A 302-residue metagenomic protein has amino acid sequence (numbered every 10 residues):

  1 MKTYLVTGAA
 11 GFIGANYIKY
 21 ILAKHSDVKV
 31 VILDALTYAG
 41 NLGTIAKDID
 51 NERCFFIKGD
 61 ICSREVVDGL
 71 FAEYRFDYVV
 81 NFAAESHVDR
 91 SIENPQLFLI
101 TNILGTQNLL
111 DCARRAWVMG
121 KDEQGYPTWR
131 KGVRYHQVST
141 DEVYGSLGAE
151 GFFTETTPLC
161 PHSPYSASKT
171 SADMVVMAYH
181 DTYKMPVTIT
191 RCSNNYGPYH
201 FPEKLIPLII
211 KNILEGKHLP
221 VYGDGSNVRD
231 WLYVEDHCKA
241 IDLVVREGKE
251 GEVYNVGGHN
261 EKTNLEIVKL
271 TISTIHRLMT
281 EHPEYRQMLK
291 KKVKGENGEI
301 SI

Functional and structural regions predicted by a protein language model:
M1-N195, E235, T274: N-terminal Rossmann-like NAD(P)+-binding domain of SDR-like oxidoreductases, especially those catalyzing
T3-Y4, Y17-Y20, K24, V30 (+3 more regions): C-terminal substrate-binding subdomain of Rossmann-fold SDR/epimerase-dehydratase oxidoreductases
L36, N194-G197, N227-V228, G258: Short histidine/acidic/glycine/proline-rich micro-motifs that form metal- and phosphate-coordinating active-site loops
T37, F201, L205, T263: Short acidic-hydrophobic sequence patches enriched in Asp/Glu that either
D48, P202-I210: A glycine/serine/threonine-rich, flexible loop-to-helix segment that serves as the NAD(P) cofactor-binding "lid"
P95, T190, P202-E203, G248: Active-site loop immediately N-terminal to the catalytic Tyr-X3-Lys motif of short-chain dehydrogenase/reductase
L147-G148, P198-H200, K204: Short beta-loop-alpha junction of Rossmann-like oxidoreductase domains
G197, F201, D230-Y233: Active-site helix-initiating loop/hinge in glycosyltransferases
